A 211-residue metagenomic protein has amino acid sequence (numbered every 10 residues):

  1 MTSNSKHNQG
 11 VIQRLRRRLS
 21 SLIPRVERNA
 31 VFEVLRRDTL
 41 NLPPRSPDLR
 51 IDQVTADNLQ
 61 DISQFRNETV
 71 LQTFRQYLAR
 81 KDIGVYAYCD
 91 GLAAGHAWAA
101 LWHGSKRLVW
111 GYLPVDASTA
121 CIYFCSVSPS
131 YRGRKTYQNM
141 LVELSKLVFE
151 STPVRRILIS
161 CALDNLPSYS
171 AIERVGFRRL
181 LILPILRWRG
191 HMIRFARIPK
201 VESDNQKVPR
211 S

Functional and structural regions predicted by a protein language model:
M1-F74: Acyl-donor-binding surface of acyltransferase catalytic domains
F32-E33, R178-M192: Conserved catalytic-core motifs of GNAT/GCN5-like acyltransferases
Q64-L92: Extracellular-facing segments of soluble proteins and assemblies that are Gly/Ser/Thr-biased and enriched in aromatics
R80-K81, Y88-A120, F124: Conserved acyl-donor/pantetheine-binding loop and adjacent beta-alpha core of acyl/acetyltransferases and related
F124-P129, G133-V148, S170-R174: Conserved acetyl-CoA-binding loop-helix of GNAT-fold acetyltransferases
V148-C161: Conserved GNAT acetyl-CoA-binding A-motif
L163-L181: Conserved active-site alpha-helix within GNAT-family acetyltransferase domains
K200, K207: Acidic, metal-coordinating catalytic segment for phosphate/diphosphate chemistry, firing primarily on the Nudix
